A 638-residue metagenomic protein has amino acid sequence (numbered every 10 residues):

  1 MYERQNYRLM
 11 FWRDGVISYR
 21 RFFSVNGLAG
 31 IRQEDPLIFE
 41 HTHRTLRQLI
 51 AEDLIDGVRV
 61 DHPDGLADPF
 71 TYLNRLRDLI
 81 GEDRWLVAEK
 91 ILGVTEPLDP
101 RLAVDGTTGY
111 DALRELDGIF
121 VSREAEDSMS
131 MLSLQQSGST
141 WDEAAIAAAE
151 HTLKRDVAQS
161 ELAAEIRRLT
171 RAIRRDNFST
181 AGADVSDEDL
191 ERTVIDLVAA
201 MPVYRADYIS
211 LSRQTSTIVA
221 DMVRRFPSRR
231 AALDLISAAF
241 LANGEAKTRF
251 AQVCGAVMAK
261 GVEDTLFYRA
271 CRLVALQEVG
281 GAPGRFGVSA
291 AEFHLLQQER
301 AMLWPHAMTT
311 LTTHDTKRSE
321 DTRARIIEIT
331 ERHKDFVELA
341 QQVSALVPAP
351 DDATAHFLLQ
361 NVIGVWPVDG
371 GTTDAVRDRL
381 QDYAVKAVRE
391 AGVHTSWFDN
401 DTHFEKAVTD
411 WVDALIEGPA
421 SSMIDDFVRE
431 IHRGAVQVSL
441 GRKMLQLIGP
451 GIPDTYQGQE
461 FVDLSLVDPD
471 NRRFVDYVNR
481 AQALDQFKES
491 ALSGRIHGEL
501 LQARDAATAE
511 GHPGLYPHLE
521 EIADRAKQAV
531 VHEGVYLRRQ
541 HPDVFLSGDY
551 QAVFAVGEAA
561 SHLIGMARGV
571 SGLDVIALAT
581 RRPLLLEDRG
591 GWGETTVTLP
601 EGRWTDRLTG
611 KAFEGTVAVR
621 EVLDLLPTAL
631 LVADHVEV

Functional and structural regions predicted by a protein language model:
M1-V16, R20-L54, D68-H151, D156-A163 (+2 more regions): Carbohydrate-interacting/catalytic domains
G57-V60: Short catalytic-loop micro-motif centered on adjacent basic/acidic residues
P63: Conserved Walker B
